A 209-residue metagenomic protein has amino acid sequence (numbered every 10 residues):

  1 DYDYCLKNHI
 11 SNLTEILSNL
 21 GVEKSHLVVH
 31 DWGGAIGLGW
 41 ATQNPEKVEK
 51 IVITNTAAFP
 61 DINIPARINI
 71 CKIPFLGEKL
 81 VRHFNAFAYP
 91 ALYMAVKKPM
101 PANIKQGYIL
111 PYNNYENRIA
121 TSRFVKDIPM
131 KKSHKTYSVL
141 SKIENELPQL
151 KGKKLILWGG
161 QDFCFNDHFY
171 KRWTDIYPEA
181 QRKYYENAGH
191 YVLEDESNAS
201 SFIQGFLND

Functional and structural regions predicted by a protein language model:
D1-V29, S201: Active-site loop/oxyanion-hole signature of alpha/beta-hydrolase fold enzymes
L13, L17, L27-D31, Y108 (+4 more regions): Generic structural signal for small/hydrophobic residues in well-ordered secondary structure, especially within
S18-K24, P45-E46, K151-G152, E179: Active-site acidic short loop of glycosyltransferases
E23-N63: Conserved hydrolase catalytic core segment
N63-V96: Alpha-helical membrane-targeting segments
F84-E146: Conserved alpha/beta-hydrolase catalytic His-Asp/Glu region
Q149, K153-A188: Conserved loop-alpha-helix segment in the C-terminal half of the alpha/beta-hydrolase fold that carries the catalytic
A188-S200: Catalytic histidine-centered segment of alpha/beta-hydrolase-like enzymes
